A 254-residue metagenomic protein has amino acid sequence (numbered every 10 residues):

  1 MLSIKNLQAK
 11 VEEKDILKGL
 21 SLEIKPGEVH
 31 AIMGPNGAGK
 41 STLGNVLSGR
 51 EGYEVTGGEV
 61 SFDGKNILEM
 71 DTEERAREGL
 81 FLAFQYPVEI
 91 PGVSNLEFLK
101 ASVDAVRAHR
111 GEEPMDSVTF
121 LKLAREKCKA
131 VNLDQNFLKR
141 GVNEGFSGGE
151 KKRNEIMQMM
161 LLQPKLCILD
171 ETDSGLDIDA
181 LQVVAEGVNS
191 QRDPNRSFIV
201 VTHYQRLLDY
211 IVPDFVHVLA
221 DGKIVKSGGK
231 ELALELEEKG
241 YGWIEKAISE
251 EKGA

Functional and structural regions predicted by a protein language model:
L2-I4, L17-G19: Conserved structural motif at the start of ABC-family nucleotide-binding domains
K14-D15, E74, Q182: Short coil-to-beta microelement around the adenine-binding A-loop and adjacent beta1/P-loop entry of ABC ATPase
M33-P35: The feature captures the beta-strand-to-loop junction immediately N-terminal to the Walker
E59-R75, N143: ABC ATPase NBD Q-loop/coupling interface
V88-K165: ABC-family P-loop ATPase nucleotide-binding domains
I168-T172, D179: Walker B catalytic motif
F215, L219, K223-K246: Conserved beta-strand-loop-alpha-helix hinge in the C-terminal portion of ABC ATPase nucleotide-binding domains
